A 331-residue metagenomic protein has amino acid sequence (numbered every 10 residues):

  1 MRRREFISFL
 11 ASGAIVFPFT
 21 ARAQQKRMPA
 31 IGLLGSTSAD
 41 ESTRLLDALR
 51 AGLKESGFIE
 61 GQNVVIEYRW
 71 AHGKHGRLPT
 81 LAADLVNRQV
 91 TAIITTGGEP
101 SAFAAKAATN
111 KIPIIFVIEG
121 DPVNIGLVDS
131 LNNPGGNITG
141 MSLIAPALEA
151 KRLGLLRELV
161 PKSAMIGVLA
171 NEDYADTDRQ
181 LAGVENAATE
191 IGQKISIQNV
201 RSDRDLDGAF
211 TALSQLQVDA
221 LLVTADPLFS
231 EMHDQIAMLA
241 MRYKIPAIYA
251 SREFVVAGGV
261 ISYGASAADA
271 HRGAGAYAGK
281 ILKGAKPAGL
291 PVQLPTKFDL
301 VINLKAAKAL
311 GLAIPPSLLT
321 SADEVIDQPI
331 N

Functional and structural regions predicted by a protein language model:
M1-N331: Short hydrophobic alpha-helices and adjacent helix-cap/hinge residues
